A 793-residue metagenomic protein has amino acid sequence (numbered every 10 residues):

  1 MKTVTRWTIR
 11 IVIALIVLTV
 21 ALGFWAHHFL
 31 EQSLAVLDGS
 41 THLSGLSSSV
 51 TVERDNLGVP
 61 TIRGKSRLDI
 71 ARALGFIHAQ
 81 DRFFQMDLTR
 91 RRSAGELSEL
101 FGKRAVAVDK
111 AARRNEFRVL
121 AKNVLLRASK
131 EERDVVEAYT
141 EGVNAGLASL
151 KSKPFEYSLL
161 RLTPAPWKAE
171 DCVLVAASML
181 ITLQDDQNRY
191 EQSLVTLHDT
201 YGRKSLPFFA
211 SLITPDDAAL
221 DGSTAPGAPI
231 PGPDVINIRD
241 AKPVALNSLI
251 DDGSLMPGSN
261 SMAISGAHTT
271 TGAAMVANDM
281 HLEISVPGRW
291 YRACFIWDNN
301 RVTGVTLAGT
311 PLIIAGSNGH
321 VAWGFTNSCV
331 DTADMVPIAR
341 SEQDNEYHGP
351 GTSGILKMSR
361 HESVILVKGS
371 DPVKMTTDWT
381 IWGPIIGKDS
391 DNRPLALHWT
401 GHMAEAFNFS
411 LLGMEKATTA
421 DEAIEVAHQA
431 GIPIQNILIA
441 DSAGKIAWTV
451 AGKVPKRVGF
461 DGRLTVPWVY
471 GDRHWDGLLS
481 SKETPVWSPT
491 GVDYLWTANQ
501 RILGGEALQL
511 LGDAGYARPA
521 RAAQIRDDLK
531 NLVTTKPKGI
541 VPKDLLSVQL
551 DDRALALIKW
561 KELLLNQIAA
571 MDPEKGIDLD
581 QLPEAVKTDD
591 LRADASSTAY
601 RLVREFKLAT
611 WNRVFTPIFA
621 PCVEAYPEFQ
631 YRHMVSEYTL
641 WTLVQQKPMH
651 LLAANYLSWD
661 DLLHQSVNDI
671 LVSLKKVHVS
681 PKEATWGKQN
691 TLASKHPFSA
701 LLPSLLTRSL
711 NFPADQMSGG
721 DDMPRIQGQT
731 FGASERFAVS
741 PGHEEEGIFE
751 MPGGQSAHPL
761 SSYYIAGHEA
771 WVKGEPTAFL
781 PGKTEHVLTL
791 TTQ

Functional and structural regions predicted by a protein language model:
M1-L18: N-terminal Sec-pathway targeting helices
R10, G23-M280, V286, N299 (+3 more regions): Substrate-recognition/specificity elements adjacent to catalytic centers across diverse enzyme folds
S48, L126-E156, A267, G272 (+6 more regions): Structured, non-membrane catalytic/scaffold regions adjacent to prosthetic-group chemistry
N115-V119, T140-E141, G401-A404, N408-Q435 (+2 more regions): Proteins synthesized as precursors that undergo proteolytic processing into mature forms
M256, W297-L312, G316-V321, F325-V469: Glycine- and hydrophobic-rich flexible loops that cap the catalytic core of alpha/beta enzyme folds
A430-L532, K607-W611: Hydrophobic alpha-helical segments
L511-K575, L663-Q793: Terminal end segments
R604-G687: Charged, long alpha-helical assembly modules
